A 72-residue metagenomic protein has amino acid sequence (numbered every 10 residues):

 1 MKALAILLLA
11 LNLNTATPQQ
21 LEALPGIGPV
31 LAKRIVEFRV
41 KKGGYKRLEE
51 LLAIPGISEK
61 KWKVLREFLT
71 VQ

Functional and structural regions predicted by a protein language model:
M1-Q20, K33, K63, V71-Q72: N-terminal, intrinsically disordered low-complexity tails/presequences enriched in Lys/Ser/Pro and small residues
L13, K42-G43: Helix-turn-helix/winged-helix DNA-binding modules
L24, K42, I54: Acidic-histidine catalytic/liganding microenvironments
V30-L31, L48: Amphipathic, hydrophobic secondary-structure cores in small proteins
F38-R39: Residue-level signature of tetratricopeptide-repeat
G43-Y45, F68-Q72: Short, solvent-exposed alpha-helical "recognition" segments
